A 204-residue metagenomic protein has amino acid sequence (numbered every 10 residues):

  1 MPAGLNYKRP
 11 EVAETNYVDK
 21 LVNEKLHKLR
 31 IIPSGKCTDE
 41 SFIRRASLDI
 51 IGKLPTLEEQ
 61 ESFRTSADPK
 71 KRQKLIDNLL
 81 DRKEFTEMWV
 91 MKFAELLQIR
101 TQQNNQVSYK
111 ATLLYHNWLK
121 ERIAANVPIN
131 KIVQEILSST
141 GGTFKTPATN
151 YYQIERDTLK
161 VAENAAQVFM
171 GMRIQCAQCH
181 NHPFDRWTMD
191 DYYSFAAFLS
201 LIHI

Functional and structural regions predicted by a protein language model:
P2, R9-L201: Short, structured secondary-structure elements that scaffold catalytic or ligand/cofactor-binding regions
